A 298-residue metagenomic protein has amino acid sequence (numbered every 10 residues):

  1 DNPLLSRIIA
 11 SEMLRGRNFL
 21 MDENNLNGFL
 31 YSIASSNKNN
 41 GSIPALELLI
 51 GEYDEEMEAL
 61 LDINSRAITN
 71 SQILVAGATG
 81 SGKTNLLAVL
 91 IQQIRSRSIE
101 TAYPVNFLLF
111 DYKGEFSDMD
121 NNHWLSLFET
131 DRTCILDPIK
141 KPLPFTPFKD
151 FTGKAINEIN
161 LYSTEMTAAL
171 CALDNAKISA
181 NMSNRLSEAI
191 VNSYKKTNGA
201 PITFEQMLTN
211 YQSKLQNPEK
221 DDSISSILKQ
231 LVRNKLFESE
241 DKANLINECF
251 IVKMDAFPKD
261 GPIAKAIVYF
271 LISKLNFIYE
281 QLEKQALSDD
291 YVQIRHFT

Functional and structural regions predicted by a protein language model:
D1-A78, R97-E100: Basic- and hydrophobic-enriched, low-structure N-terminal and domain-boundary segments that flank ATP-binding catalytic
D54-E55, V89-T298: P-loop NTPase motor domains
K83: Conserved lysine of the Walker
L86: Hydrophobic positions on the alpha1 helix immediately C-terminal to the Walker A/P-loop
